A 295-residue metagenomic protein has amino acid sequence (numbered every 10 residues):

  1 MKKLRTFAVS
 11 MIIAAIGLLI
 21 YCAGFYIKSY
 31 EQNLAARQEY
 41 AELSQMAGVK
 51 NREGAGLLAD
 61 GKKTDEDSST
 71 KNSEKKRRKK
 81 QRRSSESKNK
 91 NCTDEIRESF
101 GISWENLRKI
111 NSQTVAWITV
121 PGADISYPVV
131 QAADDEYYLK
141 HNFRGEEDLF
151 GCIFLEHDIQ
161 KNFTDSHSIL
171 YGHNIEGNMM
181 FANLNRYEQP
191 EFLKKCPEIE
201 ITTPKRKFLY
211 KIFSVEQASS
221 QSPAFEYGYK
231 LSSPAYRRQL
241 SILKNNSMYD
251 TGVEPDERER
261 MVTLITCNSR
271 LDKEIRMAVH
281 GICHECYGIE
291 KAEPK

Functional and structural regions predicted by a protein language model:
M1-A15: N-terminal Sec-pathway targeting helices
A15-K295: Solvent-exposed, non-transmembrane regions of membrane-associated and secreted proteins
